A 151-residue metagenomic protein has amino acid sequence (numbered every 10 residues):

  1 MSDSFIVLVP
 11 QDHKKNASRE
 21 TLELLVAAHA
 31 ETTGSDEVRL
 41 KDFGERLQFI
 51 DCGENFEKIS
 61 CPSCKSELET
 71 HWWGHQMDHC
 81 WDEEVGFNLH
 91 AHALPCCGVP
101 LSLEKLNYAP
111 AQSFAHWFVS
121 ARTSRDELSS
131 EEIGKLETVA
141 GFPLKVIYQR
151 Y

Functional and structural regions predicted by a protein language model:
M1-F5, A111-S120: Glycine-rich, often proline-containing surface loops adjacent to acidic residues and nearby aromatics that form
M1-N55: N-terminal alpha-helical interaction blocks
N55-K58, A91-L94: Residues immediately within or flanking Cys/His clusters that coordinate Zn2+ in small zinc-binding modules
C61-C64, L94-C97: Short cysteine-rich clusters marking metal-coordination/redox-active sites
P62-Q76, V85-G86: Charged linear interaction tracts used for macromolecular binding and regulation
E69-H71, L103-N107: Short, non-ligating residues that shape and space the ligands of small metal-coordination modules and catalytic
Q76-A93, A109-P110: Short linker/helix segments within small regulatory modules
A115-Y151: Long, contiguous alpha-helical scaffold regions
